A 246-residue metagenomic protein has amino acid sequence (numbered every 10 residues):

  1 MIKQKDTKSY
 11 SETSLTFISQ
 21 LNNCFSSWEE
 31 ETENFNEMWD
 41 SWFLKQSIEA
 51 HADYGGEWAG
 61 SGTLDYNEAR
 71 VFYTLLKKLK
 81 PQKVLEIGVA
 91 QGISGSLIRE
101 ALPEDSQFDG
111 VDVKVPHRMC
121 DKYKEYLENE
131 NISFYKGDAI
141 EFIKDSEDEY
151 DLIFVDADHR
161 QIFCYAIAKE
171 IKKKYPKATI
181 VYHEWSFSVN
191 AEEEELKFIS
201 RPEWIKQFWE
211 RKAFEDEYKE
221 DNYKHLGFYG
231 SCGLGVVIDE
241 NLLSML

Functional and structural regions predicted by a protein language model:
M1-L15, A50-G55, Y66, V71: S-adenosyl-L-methionine
M1-N36: N-terminal auxiliary segments of SAM/dcSAM-dependent transferases
S14, S19-L21, T32, F43-Q46 (+4 more regions): Short, isolated positions within intrinsically disordered regulatory regions of eukaryotic proteins
S14-S26, W42-H51, G88, C120-K122: Short charge-dense sequence patches
C24-S27, E31-K45, N129, R160 (+1 more regions): Polar helix-capping/helix-linker motif
E31-D65, L76-K78: Class I SAM-dependent transferase core
G56-L246: S-adenosylmethionine/decaboxylated-SAM
